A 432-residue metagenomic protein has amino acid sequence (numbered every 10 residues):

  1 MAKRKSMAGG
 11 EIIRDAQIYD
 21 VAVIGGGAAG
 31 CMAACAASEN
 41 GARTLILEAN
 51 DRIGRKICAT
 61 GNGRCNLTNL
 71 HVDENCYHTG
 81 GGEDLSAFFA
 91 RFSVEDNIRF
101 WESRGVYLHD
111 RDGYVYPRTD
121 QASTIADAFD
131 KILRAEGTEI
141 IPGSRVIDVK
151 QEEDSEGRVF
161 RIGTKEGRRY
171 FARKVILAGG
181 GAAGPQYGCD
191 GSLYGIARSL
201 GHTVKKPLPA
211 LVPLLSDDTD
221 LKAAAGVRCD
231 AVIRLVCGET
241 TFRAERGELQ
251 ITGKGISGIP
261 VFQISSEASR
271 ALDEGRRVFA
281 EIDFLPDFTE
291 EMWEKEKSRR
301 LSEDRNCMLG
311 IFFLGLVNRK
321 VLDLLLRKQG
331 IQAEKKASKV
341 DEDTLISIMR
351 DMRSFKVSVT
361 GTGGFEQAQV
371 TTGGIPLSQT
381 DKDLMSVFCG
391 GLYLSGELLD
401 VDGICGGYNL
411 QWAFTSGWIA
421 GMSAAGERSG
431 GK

Functional and structural regions predicted by a protein language model:
Y19-I46, A420-A425: N-terminal Rossmann-like FAD-binding beta1-loop-alpha1 element of flavoenzymes
A22-I24, L47, V146, R169-P185 (+3 more regions): Short hydrophobic core segments
S38-N62: Glycine-rich FAD pyrophosphate-binding loop
D51-I53, C58-A59, L67-E74, Y107 (+2 more regions): An anion/pyrophosphate-binding glycine-rich loop and adjacent beta-alpha core in soluble alpha-beta enzymes
N62-D112: Glycine-rich active-site loop/strand segments that organize a redox cofactor
I141-P142, L322-D402: A glycine-rich dinucleotide-binding beta-alpha-beta segment and adjacent secondary-structure elements that constitute
P142-R158: A conserved short coil-to-beta-strand element within the FAD-binding core of flavoproteins
K174-D220: Glycine-rich loop(s) and the adjacent beta-strand/alpha-helix scaffold that form part
